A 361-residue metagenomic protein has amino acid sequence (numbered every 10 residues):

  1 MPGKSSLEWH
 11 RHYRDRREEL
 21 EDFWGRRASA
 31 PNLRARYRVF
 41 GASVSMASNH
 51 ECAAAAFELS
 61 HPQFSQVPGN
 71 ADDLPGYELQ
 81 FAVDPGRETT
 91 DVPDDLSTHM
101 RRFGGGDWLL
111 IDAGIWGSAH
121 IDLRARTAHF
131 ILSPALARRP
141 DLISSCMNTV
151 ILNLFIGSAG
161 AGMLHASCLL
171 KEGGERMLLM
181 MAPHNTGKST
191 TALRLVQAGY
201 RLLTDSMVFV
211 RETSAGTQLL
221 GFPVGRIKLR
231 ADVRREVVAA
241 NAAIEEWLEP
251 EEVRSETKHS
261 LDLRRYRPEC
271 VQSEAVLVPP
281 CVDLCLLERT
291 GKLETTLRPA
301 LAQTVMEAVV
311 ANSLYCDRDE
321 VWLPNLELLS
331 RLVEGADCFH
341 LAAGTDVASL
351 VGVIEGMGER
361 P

Functional and structural regions predicted by a protein language model:
M1-H184, L193, Q197-R201, V208-P361: A noncatalytic interaction/capping subdomain that flanks phosphate/NTP-handling catalytic cores
K188: Conserved lysine of the Walker
